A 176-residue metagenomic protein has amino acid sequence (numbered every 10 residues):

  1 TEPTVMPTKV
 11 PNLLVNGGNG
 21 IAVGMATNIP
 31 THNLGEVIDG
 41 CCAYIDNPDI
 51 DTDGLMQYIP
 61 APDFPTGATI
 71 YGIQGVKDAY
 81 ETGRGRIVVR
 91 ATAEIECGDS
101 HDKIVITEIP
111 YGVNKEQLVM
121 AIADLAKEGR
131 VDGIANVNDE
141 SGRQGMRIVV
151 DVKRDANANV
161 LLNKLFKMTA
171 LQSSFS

Functional and structural regions predicted by a protein language model:
E2-S176: Intrinsically disordered, low-complexity regulatory segments
